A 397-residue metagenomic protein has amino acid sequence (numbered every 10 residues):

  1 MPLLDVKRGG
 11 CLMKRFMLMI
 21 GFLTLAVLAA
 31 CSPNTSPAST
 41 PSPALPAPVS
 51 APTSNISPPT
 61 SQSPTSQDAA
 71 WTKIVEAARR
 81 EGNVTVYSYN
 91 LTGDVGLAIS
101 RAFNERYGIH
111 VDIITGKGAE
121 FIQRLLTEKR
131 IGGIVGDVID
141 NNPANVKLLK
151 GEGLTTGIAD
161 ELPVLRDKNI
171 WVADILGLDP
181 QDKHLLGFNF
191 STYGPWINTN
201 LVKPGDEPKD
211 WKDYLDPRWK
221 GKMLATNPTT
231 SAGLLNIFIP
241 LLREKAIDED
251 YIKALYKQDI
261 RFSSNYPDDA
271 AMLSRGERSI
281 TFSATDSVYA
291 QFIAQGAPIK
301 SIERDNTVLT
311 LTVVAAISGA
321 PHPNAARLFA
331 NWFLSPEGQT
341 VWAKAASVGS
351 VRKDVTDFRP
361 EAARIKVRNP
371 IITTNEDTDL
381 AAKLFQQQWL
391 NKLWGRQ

Functional and structural regions predicted by a protein language model:
V27-A30: C-terminal motif of bacterial Sec signal peptides marking the signal peptidase cleavage site
S32-N34: Bacterial signal peptide processing site
D68-R80, V84-T85, Y89-H110: Short, polar/charged alpha-helical segment
T85-S100, D112-K129, I134-E277: Extracytoplasmic ligand-binding site segments that recognize negatively charged/polar headgroups
N145-L148, S279-I299: A ligand-binding cleft/hinge motif common to bilobed small-molecule-binding domains
S191, I252-Y256, F262-S263, A294-A320: Periplasmic-binding protein-like
G194-L201, I239-L242, T310-A325, F333 (+1 more regions): A bilobed periplasmic-binding-protein/Venus flytrap-type ligand-binding module shared by bacterial periplasmic
R218-T229, F333-T356: Periplasmic-binding protein-like
